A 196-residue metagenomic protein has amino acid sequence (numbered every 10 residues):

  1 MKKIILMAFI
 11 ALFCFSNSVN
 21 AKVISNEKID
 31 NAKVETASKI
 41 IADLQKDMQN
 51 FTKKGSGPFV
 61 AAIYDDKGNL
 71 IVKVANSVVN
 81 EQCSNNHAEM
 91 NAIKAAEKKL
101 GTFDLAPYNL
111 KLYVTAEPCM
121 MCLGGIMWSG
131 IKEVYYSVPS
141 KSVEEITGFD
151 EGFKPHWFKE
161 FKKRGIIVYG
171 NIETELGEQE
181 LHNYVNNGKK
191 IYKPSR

Functional and structural regions predicted by a protein language model:
M1-I4: Positively charged n-region of N-terminal signal peptides that target proteins for export
M7-C14: Bacterial N-terminal signal peptides
I10, N20-F51, P118, G125-R196: Zinc-dependent deaminase
F59-D65: Short beta-strand scaffold segments in enzyme catalytic cores
D65-I71: Short, glycine-anchored, charge-dense loop/turn motifs used at functional sites
I71-V79: Short beta->alpha transition motifs characteristic of CBS
V79-N91: A short, polar/charged loop-to-alpha-helix boundary motif
L105-A116: Immediate flanking context of iron-sulfur cluster ligation sites
